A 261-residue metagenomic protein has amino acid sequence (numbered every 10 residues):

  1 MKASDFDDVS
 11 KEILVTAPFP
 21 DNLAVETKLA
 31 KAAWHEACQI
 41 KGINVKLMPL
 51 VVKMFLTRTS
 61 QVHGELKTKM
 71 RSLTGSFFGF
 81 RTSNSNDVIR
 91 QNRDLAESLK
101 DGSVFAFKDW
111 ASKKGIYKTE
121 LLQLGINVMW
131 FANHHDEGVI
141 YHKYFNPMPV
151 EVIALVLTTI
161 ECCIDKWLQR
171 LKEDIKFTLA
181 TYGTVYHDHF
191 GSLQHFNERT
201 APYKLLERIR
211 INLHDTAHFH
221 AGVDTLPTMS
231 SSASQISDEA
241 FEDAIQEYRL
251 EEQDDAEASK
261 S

Functional and structural regions predicted by a protein language model:
M1-K28, A32, K108-S261: Long, contiguous, well-structured interaction cores
M1-V88: Acidic, serine/threonine- and proline-rich intrinsically disordered low-complexity regions
R58, R71, R81, R90-L95 (+5 more regions): Arginine residue identity/basic-tract feature
F80, N84-Q91, L95-K114: Eukaryotic compositionally biased, intrinsically disordered low-complexity regulatory regions enriched in Ser/Thr/Pro
